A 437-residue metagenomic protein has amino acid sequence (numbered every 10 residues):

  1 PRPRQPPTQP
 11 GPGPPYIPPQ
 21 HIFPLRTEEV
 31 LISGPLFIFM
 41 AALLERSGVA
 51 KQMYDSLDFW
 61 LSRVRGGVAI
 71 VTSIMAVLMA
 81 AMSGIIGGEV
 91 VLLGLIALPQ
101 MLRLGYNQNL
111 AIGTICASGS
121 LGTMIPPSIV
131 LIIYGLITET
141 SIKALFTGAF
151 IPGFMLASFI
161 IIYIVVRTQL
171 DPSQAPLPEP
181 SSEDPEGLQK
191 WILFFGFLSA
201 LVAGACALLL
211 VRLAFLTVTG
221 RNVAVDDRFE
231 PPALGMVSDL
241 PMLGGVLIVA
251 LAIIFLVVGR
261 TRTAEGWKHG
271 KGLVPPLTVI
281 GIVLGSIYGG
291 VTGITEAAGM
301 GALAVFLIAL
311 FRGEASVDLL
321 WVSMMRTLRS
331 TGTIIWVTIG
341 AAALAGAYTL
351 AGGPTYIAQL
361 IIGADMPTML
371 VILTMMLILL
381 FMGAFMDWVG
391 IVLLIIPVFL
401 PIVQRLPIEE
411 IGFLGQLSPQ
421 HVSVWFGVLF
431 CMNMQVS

Functional and structural regions predicted by a protein language model:
P1-S437: Alpha-helical transmembrane segments of multi-pass membrane transport proteins
